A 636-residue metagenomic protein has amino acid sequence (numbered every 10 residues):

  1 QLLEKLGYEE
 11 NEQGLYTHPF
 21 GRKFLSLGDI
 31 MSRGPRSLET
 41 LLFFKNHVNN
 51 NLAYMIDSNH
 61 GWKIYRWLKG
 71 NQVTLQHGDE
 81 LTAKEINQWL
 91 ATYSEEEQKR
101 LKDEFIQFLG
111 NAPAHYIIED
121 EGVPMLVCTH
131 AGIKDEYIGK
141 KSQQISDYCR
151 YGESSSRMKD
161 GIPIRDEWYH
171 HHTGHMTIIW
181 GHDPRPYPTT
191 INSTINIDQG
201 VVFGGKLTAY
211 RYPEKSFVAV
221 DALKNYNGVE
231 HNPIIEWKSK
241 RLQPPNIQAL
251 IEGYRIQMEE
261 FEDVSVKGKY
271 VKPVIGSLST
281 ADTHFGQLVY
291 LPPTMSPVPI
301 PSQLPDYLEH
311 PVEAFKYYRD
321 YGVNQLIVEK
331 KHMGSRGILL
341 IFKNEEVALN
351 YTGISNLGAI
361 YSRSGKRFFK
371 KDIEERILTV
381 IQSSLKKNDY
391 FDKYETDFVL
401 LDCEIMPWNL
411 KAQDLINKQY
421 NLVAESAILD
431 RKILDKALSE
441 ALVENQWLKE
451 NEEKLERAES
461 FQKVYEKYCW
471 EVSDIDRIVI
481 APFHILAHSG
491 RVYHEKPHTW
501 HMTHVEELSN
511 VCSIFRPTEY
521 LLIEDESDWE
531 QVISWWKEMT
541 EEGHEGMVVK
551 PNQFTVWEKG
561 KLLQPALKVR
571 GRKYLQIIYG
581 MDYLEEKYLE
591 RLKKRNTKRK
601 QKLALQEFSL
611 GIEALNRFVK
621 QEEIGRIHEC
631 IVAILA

Functional and structural regions predicted by a protein language model:
Q1-L41: N-terminal active-site segment of His-dependent metallophosphoesterases
P19-G21, R33-I118, G122-M125, D135 (+2 more regions): Active-site neighborhood of divalent metal-dependent phosphoester bond hydrolases
F24-G28, Y54-S58, T129, I178-D183 (+2 more regions): Active-site neighborhood of phospho(di)ester-bond hydrolases with catalytic His/Asp-centered motifs
D29, F44, S58-N59, T82 (+5 more regions): Divalent metal-coordination and catalytic microenvironments
S155-Q243: Acidic, His/Gly-rich catalytic cores of divalent-metal-dependent hydrolytic chemistry
I235-Y390, E404-N409, L422-V423, H484-Q531 (+1 more regions): Active-site-proximal "nucleotidyltransferase
L308-Y361, L448-A636: Nucleic-acid 5′ end/cap handling module spanning
L385-R477: Non-catalytic, alpha-helical, charged scaffold/linker segments that couple or flank catalytic or architectural cores
